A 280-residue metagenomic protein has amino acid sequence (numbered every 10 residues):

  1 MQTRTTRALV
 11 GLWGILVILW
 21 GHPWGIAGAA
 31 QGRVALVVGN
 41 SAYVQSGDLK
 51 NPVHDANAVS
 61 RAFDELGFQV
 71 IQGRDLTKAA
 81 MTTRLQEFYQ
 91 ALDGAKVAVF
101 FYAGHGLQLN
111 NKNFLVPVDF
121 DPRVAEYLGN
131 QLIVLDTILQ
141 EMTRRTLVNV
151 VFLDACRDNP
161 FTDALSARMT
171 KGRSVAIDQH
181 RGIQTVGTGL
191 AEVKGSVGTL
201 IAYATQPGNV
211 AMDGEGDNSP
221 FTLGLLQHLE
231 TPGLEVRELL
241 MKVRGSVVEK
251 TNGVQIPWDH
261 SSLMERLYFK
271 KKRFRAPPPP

Functional and structural regions predicted by a protein language model:
Q2-R7, W13-P280: Cysteine endopeptidase catalytic domains of the caspase/legumain-like
